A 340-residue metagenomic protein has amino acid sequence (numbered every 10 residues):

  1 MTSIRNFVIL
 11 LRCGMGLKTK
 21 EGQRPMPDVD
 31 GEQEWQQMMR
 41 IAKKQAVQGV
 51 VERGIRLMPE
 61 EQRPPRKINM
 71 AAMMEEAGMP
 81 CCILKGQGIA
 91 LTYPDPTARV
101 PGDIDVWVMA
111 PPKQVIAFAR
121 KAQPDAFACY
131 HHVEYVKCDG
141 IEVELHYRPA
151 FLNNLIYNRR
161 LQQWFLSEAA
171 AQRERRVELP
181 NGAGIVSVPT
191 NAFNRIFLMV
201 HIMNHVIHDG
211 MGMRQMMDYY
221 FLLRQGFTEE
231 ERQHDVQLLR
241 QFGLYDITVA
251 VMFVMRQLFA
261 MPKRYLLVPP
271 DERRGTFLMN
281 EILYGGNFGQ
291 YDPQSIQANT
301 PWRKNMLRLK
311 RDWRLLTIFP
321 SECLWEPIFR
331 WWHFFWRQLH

Functional and structural regions predicted by a protein language model:
M1-G102, W107-H340: Conserved NTP-donor binding/palm subdomain of two-metal-ion nucleotidyltransferases/polymerases, i.e., the charged
